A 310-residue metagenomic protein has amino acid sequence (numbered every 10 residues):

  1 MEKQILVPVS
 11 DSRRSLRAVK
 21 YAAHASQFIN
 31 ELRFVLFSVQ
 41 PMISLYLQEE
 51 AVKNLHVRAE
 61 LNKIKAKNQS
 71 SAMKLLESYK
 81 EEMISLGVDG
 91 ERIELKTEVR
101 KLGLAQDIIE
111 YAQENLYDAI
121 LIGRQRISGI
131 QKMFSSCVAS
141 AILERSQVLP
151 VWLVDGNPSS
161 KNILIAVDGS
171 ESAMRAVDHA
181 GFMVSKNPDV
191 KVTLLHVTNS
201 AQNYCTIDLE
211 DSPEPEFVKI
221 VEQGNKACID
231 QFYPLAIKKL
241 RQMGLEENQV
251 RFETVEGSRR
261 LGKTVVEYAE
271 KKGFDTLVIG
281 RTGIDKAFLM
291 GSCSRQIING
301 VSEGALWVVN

Functional and structural regions predicted by a protein language model:
M1, S44, A66, K74-I120 (+1 more regions): Structural beta-alpha unit
M1-N62, K161-K219, R241-R251, G300: Small/aliphatic-rich secondary-structure junction motif
V35-F37, E94-E98, W152, T193-L195 (+2 more regions): General small-molecule cofactor/ligand-binding pocket signal
R58-K74, P215-Q231: A short acidic, glycine-rich active-site loop that binds or catalyzes chemistry on phosphate/adenosine moieties
L102, A119-A141, S160, E270 (+1 more regions): Glycine-rich, Arg-bearing micro-motifs that act as flexible, cationic patches
S136-L153, S160, S170-F182: Active-site glycine-rich loop that binds ribose-phosphate moieties when present
L149-V151, D155-N157, I298-N310: Short, flexible loop segments at boundaries between secondary-structure elements
